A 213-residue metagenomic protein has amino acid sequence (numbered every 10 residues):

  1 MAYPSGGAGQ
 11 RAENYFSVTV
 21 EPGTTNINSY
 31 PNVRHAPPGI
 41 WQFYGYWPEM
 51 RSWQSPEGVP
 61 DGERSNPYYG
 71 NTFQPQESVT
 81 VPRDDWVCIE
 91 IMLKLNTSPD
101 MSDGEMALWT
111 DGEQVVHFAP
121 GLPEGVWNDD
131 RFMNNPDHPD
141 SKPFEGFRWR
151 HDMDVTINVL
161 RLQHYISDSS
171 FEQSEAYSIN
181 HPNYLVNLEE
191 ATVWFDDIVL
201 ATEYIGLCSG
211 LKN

Functional and structural regions predicted by a protein language model:
M1-P67, T72-F73, N183-W194, V199-S209: Secretory/extracellular carbohydrate-interaction modules and structurally similar beta-sandwich "look-alikes"
P4, T72-R83, T110: Eukaryote-skewed repeat-based solenoidal scaffolds used as protein-protein interaction platforms, primarily
E77-D85, E189, W194: Extracellular/lumenal carbohydrate-interaction signature centered on repeated Trp-anchored short motifs
V87-G146: Carbohydrate-binding surfaces in secreted/extracellular proteins
L93-L95, I166, T202: Short beta-strand segments enriched in hydrophobic/aromatic residues within well-folded beta-rich domains
P120-V193: Flexible glycan-contacting loops in extracellular carbohydrate-active proteins
L211-N213: Activation corresponds to long, low-complexity, non-globular regions
